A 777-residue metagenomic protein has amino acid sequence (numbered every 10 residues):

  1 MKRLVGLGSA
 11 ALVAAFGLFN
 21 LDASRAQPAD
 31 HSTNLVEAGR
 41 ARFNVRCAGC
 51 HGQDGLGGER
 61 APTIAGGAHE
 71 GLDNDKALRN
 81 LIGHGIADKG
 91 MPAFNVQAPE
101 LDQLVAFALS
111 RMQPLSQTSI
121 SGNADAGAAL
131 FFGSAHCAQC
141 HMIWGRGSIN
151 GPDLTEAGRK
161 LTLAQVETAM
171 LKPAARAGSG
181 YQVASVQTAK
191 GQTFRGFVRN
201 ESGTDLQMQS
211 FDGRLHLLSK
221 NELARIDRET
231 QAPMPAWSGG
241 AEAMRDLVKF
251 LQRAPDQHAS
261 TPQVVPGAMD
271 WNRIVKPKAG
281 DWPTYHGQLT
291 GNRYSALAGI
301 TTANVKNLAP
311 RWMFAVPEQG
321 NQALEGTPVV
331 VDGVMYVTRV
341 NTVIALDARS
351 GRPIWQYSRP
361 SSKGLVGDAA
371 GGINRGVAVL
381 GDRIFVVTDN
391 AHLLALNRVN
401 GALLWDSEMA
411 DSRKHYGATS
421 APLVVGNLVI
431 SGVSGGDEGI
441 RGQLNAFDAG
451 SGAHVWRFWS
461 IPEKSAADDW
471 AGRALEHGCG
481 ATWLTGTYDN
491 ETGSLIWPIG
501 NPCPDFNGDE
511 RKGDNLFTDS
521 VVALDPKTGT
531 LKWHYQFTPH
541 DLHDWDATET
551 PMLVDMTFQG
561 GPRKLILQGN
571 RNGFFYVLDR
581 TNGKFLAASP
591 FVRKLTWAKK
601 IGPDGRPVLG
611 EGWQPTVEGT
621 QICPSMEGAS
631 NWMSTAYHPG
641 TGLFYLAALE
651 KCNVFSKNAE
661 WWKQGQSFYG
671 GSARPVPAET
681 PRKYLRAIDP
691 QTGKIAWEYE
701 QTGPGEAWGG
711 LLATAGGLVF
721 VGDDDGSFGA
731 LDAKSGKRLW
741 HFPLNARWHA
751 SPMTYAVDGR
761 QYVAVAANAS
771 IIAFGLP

Functional and structural regions predicted by a protein language model:
S32-Q53, A77-N80, S119-G145: Sequence/structural segment immediately N-terminal to covalent heme-attachment motifs in c-type and related
T33, G49, D54, G58-Q113 (+4 more regions): Extracytoplasmic electron-transfer domains, predominantly the class I c-type cytochrome c fold
N150-P152, E156-A157, D246-L247, R253-A259 (+6 more regions): Repeat-solenoid scaffold signature
G267-P310, S460-S465, R606-E611, R674-P675 (+1 more regions): Blade/loop signatures of beta-propeller domains
A279-H286, N321-T342, G367-L393, G417-R441 (+7 more regions): Repeat-blade elements of multi-bladed beta-propeller folds
F314-T327, Q356-A378, L403-A421, E438 (+10 more regions): Extracytoplasmic beta-rich repeat domains
A348-S350, N397-N400, A449-S451, P526-T528 (+4 more regions): Short loop/turn segments that connect beta-strands within beta-propeller blades
G442-A453, D514-G529, N582-G583, K683-P690: Beta-propeller blade signature
